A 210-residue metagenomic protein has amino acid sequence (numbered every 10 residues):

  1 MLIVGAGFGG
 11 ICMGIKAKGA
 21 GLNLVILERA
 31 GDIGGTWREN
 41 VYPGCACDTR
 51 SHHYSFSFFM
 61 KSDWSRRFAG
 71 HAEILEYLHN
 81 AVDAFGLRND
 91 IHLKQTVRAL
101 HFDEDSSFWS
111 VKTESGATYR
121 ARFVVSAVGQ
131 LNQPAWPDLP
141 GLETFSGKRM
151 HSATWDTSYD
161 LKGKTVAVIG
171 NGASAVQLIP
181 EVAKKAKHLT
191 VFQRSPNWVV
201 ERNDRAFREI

Functional and structural regions predicted by a protein language model:
L2-F8, C12-I26, A30-D32, T118-Y119 (+1 more regions): Rossmann-like dinucleotide-binding core of oxidoreductases
F8, W37-E39, W64, T96-V111 (+5 more regions): Tryptophan-centric aromatic hotspots in well-structured domains and transmembrane helices
K18, R38, D83: Short polybasic/polar patches that bind polyanions
R38-Y77, P196-I210: Glycine-rich active-site loop/strand segments that organize a redox cofactor
E39, R88-D90, H188-V191: A short alpha-helix-loop-beta-strand transition element characteristic of N-terminal alpha/beta dinucleotide-binding
N40-P43, N80, P134-G141: Intrinsically disordered, low-complexity boundary segments flanking structured domains
H53, I91-H92, G147-M150: Conserved beta-strand scaffold positions in the cores of enzyme catalytic domains, especially in NTP/NDP-utilizing
R66-N132: Feature captures the FAD/FMN-dependent oxidoreductase FAD-binding
